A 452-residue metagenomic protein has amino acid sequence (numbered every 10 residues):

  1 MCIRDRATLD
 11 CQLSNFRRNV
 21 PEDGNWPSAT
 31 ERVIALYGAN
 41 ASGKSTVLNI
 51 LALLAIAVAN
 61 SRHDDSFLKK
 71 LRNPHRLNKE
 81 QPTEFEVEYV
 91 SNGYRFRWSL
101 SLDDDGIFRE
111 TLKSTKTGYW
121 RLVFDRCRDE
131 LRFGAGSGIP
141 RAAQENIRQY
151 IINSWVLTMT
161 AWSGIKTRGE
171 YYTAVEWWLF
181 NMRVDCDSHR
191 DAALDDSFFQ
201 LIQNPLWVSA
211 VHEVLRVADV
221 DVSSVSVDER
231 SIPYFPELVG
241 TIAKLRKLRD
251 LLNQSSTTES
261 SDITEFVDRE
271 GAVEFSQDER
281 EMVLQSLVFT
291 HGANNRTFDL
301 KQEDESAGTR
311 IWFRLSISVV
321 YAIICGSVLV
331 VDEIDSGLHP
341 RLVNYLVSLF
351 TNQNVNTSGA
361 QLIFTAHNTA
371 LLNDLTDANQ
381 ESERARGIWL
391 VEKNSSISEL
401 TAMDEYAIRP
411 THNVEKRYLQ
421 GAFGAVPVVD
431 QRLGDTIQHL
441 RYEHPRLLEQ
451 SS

Functional and structural regions predicted by a protein language model:
M1-P27, R32-A55, A59, L284-V428: Switch/communication elements of ASCE P-loop NTPase nucleotide-binding domains
E22-A35, A39, L48-I107: Conserved P-loop NTP-binding catalytic core
S28-S45, V123-E176, L329-V331, P427-S452: A short, charged
F67-L71, V267-G271, N368-T369, D374: Short Pro/Gly-enriched beta-strand edge/turn motifs at strand-loop
R76-I139, V391, L400-T411, R417-Y418: P-loop NTPase motor core
K79-Q81, N92, L206-W207, R310-I311 (+2 more regions): Short, glycine/acidic-rich beta->alpha junctions
R97-L252: Electropositive, glycine-dotted interaction segments that contact anionic polymers or phosphate-rich ligands
A193-D304, R432-L433, Q438-S452: Extended helical coiled-coil dimerization/tether regions that scaffold and oligomerize large DNA-maintenance assemblies
